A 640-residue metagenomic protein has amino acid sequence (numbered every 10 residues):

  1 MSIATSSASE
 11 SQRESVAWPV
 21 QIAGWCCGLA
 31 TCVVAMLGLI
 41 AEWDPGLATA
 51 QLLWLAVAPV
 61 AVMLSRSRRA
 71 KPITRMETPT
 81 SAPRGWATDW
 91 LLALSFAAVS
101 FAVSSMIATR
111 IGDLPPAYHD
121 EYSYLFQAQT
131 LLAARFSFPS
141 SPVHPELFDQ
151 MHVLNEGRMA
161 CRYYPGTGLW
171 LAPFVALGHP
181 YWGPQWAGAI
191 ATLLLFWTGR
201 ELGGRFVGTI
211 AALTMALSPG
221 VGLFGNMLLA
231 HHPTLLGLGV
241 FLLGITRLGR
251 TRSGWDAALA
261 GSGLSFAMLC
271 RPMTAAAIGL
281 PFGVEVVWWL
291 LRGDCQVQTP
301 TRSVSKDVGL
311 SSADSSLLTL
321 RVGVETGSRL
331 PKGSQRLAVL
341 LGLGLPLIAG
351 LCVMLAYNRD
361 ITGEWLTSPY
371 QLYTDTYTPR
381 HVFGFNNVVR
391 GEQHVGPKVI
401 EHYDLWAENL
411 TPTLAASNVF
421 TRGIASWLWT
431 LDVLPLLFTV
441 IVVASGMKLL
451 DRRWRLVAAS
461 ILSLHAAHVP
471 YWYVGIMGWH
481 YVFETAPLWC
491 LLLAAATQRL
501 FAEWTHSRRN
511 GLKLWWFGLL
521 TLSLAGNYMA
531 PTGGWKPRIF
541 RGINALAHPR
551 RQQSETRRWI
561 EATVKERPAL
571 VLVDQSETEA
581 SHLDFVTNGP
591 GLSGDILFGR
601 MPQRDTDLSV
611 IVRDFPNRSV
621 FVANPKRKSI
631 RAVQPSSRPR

Functional and structural regions predicted by a protein language model:
I3, E10-G28, E42-M106, L290-L291 (+4 more regions): Start-transfer (signal-anchor) and selected internal transmembrane alpha helices of multi-pass inner/ER membrane
T5-Q12, W170, R200-L202, F241-L259 (+5 more regions): Membrane-interface transmembrane helices that cradle and orient dolichyl/undecaprenyl
W25-C32, S95-V103, L264, P281 (+5 more regions): Transmembrane alpha-helix segments characteristic of polytopic inner-membrane glycan-assembly/cell-envelope
T49, H119, W182-L193, F206-I245 (+3 more regions): Multi-pass, polyprenyl lipid-linked donor-dependent membrane glycosyltransferases
D89-A98, G279-G283, G344-I348, V457 (+3 more regions): Signature aromatic-anchored transmembrane alpha helix within multi-pass, membrane-resident enzymes that catalyze glycan
Y124-L125, F224, H231, A267-P272 (+5 more regions): Hydrophobic/aromatic-rich transmembrane helices and adjacent perimembrane loops
I190-T192, V286, T413-A458, H465: Hydrophobic, aromatic-rich transmembrane alpha-helices and their immediate juxtamembrane boundary segments
R247-L248, A277-T301, D307-S315, T319 (+2 more regions): Perimembrane helix-loop-helix junctions
